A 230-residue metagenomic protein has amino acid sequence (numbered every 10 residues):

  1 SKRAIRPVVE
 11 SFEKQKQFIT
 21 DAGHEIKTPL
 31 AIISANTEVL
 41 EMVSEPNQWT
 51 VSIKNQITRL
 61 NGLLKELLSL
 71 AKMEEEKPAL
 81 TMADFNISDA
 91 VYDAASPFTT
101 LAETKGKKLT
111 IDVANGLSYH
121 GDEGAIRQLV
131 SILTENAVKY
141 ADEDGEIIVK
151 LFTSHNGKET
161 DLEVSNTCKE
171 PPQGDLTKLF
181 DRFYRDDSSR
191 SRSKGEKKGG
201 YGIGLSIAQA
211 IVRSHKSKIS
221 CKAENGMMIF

Functional and structural regions predicted by a protein language model:
N55-L63: Short alpha-helical segment of the dimerization/phosphotransfer core of two-component systems
E75-F85, D89, H120: Short flexible loop/turn segments at helix-to-beta-strand junctions within the C-terminal catalytic HATPase_c
T81-D84, E103, K108-S118: Conserved catalytic submotifs in the C-terminal HATPase_c
A137-V138: Short helix-loop "hinge" at the ATP-lid/N-box region of the Bergerat-fold HATPase_c
D144-K158: Short beta-strand/loop element within the Bergerat-fold HATPase_c
P171-R185: Short conserved segment of the HATPase_c
